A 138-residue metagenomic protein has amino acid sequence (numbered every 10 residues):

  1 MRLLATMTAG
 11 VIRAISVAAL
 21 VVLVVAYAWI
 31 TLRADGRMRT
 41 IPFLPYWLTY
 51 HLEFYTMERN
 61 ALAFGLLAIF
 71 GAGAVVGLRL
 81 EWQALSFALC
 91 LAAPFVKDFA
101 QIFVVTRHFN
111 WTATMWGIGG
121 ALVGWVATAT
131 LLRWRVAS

Functional and structural regions predicted by a protein language model:
R2-T114, I118-S138: Bulky hydrophobic segments
